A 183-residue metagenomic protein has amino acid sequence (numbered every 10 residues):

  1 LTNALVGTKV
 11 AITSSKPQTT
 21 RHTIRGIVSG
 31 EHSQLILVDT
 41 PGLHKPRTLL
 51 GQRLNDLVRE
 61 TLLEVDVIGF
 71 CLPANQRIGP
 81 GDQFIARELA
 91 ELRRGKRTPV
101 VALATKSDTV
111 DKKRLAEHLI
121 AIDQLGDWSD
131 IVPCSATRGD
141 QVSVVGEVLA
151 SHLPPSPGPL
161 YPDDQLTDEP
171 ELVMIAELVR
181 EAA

Functional and structural regions predicted by a protein language model:
L1, T23, A121, V144 (+2 more regions): Alpha-helical scaffold segments in soluble metabolic enzymes
L1-I68, L72, E91: Conserved G1/Walker A P-loop phosphate-binding module
P17-T19, P41-H44, A74-I78, S107-V110 (+1 more regions): Conserved nucleotide-binding/hydrolysis micro-motifs of P-loop NTPases
S29-L35, R53-I131: Conserved C-terminal guanine-recognition region of P-loop GTPase G domains, centered on the G4
T98-V101, D108-E171: Canonical P-loop GTPase G-domain recognition
E171-A182: P-loop NTP-binding site
